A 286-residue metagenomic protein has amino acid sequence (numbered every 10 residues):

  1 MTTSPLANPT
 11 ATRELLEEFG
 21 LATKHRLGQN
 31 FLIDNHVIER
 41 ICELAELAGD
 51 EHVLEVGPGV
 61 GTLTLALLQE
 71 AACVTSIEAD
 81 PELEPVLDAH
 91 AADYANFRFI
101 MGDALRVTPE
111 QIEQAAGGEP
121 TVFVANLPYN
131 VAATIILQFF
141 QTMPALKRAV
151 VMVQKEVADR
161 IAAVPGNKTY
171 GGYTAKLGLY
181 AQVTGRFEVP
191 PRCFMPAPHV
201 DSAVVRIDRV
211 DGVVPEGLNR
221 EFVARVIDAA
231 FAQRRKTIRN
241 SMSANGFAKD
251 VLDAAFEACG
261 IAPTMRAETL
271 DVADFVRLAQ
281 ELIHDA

Functional and structural regions predicted by a protein language model:
M1-D228, E257, E268, R277-H284: Catalytic cores of RNA-modifying enzymes
R209, I227-A286: C-terminal lobe and adjacent flexible extensions of AdoMet/dcAdoMet transferase-like proteins
